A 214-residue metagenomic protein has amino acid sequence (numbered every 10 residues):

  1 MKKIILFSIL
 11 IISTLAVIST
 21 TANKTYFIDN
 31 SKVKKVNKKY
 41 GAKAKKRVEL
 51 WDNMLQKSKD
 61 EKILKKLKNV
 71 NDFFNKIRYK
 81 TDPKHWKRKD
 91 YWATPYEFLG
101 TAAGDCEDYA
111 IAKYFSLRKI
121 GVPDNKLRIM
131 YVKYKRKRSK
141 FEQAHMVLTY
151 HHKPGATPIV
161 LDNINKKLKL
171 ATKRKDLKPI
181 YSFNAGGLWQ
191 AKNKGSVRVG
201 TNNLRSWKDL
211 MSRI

Functional and structural regions predicted by a protein language model:
I4-S13: Sec-dependent N-terminal signal peptides
I18-I214: A structural boundary/capping signal
